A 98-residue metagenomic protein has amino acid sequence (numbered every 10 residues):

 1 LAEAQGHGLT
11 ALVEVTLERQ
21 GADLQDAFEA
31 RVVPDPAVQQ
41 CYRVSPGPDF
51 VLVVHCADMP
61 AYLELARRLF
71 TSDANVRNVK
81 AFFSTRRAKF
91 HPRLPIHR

Functional and structural regions predicted by a protein language model:
L1-R98: A compositional/biophysical signature of low hydrophobicity enriched in polar/charged and small residues
